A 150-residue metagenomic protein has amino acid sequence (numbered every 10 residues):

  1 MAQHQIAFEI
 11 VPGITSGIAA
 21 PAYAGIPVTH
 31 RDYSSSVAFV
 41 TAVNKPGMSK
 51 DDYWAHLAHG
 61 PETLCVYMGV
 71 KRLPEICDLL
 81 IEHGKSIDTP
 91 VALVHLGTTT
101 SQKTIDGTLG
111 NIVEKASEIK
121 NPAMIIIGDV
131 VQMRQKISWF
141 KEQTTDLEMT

Functional and structural regions predicted by a protein language model:
M1-A7, S34-F39, N44-T150: A contiguous loop/helix-start segment that scaffolds small-molecule binding in enzyme catalytic cores
I10-T15: Active-site nucleophile and cofactor-binding loops and adjacent substrate-binding regions of central metabolic enzymes
G17-T29: Structured adenosyl-cofactor binding patch, chiefly the S-adenosyl-L-methionine
